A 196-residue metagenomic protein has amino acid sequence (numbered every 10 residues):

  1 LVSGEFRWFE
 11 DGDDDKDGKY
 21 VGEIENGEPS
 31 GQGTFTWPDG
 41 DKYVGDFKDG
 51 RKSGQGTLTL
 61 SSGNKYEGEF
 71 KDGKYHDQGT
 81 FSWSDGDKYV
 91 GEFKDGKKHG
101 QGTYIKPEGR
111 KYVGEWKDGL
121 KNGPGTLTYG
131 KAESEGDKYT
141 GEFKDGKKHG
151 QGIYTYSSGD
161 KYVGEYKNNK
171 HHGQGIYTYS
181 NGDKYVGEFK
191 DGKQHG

Functional and structural regions predicted by a protein language model:
L1-G196: Intrinsically disordered, low-complexity repeat tracts enriched in Gly/Pro/Ser/Thr and acidic residues, frequently
